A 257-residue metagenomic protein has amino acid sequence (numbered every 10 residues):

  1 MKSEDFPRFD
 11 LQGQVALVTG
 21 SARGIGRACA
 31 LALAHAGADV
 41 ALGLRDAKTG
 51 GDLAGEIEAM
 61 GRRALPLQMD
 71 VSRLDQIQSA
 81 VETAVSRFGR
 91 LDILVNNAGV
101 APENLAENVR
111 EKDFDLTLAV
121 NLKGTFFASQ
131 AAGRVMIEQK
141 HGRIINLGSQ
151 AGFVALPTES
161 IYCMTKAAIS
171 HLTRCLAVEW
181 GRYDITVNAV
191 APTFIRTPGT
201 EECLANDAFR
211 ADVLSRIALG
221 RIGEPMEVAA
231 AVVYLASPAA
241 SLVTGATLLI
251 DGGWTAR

Functional and structural regions predicted by a protein language model:
V15, A22-G24, D46: Conserved glycine-rich cofactor-binding loop
R90, V95, G181, T186 (+1 more regions): Short, small/polar-rich loop/turn modules that mediate ligand/substrate recognition or access, typified
L105-A106, R110-L118, I144, V213: Substrate-binding pocket helix/loop in short-chain dehydrogenase/reductase
S129, T165, T173: Active-site helix of classical SDR
R134, V178-E179, S241: Alpha-helical segment proximal to the catalytic Tyr-Lys
S149: Residue(s) in the substrate-gating loop at a strand-loop-helix junction that position the organic substrate next
R182, A189, A211-V243, G252: C-terminal helical subdomain
